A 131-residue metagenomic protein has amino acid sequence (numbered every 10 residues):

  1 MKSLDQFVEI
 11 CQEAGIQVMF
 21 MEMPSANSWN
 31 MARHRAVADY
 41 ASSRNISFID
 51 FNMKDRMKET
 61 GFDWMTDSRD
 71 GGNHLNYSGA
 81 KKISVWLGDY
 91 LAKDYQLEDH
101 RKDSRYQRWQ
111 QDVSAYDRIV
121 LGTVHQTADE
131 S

Functional and structural regions predicted by a protein language model:
M1-E59: Conserved, well-ordered alpha-helix/loop/beta-strand core segments that scaffold catalytic motifs
Q6, Q12, Q17, Q96 (+2 more regions): Residue-identity detector for glutamine
R33-R108, L121-E130: C-terminal regions of proteins
